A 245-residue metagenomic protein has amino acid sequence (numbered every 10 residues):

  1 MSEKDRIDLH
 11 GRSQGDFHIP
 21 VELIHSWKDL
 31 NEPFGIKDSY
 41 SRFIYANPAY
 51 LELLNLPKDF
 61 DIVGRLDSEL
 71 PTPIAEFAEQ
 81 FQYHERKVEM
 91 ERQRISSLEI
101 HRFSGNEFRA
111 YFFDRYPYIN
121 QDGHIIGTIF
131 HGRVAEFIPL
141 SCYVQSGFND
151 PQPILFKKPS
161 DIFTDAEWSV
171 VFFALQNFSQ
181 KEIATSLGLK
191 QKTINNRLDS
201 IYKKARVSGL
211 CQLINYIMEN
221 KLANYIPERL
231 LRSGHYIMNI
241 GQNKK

Functional and structural regions predicted by a protein language model:
M1-E32, I126-S169, E228-R232, Q242-K245: PAS-family sensory modules
E32, K37-Y143: Sensory/regulatory domains in signal-transduction proteins
V171-F172, Y202: Hydrophobic residues on short alpha-helical segments
F172, T185, N215: A cross-family signal for key residues in well-ordered alpha-helices that form functional helical elements
A174-F178, I217: Short helix-to-turn junction characteristic of helix-turn-helix DNA-binding domains, especially the helix
N177-Q212: Recognition helix of helix-turn-helix DNA-binding domains
Y202-K245: Basic, Lys/Arg-enriched C-terminal extension of HTH/homeodomain DNA-binding domains
